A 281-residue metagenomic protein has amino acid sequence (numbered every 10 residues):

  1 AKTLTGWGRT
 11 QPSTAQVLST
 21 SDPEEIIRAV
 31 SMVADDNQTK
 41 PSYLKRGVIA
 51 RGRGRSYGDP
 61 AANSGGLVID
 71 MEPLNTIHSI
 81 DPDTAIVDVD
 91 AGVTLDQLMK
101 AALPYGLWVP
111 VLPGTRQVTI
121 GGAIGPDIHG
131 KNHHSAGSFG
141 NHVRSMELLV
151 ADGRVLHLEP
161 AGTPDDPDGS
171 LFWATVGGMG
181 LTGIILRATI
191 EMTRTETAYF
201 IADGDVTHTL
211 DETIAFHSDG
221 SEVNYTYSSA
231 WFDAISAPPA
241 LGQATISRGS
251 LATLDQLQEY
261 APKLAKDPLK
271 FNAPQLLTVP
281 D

Functional and structural regions predicted by a protein language model:
A1-D281: Noncatalytic alpha-helical scaffold of FAD-dependent oxidoreductases
